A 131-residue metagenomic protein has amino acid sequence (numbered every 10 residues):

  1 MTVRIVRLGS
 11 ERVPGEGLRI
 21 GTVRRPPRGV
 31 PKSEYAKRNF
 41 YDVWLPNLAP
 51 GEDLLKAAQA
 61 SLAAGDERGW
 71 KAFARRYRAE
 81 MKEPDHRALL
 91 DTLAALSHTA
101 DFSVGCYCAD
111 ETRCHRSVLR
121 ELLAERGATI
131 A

Functional and structural regions predicted by a protein language model:
M1-A131: Residues lining hydrophobic/aromatic ligand-binding pockets adjacent to catalytic sites
